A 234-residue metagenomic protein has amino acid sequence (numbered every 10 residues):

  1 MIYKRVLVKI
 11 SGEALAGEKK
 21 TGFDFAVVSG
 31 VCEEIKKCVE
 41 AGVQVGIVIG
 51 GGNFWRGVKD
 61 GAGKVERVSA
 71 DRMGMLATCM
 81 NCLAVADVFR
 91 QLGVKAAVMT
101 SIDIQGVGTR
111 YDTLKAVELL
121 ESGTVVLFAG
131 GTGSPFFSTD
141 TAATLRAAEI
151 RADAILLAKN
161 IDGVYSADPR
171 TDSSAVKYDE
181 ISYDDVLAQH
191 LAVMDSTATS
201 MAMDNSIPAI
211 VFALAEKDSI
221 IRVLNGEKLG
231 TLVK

Functional and structural regions predicted by a protein language model:
M1-K234: C-terminal catalytic "cap/lid" subdomain
